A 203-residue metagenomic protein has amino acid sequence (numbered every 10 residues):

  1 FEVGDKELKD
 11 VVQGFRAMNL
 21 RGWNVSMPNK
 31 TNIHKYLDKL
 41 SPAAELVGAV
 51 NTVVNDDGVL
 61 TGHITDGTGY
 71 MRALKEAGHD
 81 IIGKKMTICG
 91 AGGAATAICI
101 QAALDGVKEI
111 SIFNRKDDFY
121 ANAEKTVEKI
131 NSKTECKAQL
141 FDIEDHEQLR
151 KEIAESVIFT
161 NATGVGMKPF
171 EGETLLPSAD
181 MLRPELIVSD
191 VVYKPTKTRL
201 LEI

Functional and structural regions predicted by a protein language model:
F1-A77: Phosphate/diphosphate ligand-binding glycine-rich loop within oxidoreductases
R21, K108, V157, L186: Conserved acidic residues
V25-N32, G164-M167, K194: Short glycine-rich anion-binding loops that position phosphate/pyrophosphate groups of nucleotides and phosphorylated
N55, G67, G166-M167, E173-S178 (+1 more regions): Rossmann-fold NAD(P)-binding glycine/threonine-rich loop
D56, H79-K85, L182-P184: Short helix-loop-beta connector
G62-G67, G78, I82-V107, N114 (+1 more regions): Glycine-rich adenosine-cofactor-binding loop
D117-S156: Conserved N-terminal Rossmann-fold NAD(P) cofactor-binding segment
I143-T174, S189: Rossmann-like NAD(P)-binding element
